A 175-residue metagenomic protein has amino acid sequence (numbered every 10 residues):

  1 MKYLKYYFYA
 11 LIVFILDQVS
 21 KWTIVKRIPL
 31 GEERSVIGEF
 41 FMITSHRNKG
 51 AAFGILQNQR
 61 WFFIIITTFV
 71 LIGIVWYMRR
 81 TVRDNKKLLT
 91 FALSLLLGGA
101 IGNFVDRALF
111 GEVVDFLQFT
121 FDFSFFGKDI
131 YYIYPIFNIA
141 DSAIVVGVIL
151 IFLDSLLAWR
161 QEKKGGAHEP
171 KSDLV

Functional and structural regions predicted by a protein language model:
M1-V175: Alpha-helical transmembrane bundles and membrane-interface segments of multipass inner-membrane proteins
